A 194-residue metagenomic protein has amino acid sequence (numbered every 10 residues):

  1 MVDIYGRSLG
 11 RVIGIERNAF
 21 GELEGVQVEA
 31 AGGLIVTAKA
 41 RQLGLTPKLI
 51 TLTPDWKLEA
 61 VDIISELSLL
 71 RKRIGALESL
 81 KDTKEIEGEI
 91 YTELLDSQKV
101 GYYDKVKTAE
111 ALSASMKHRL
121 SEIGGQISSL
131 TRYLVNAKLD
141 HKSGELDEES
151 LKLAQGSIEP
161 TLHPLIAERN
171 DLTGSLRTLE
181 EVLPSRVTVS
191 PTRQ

Functional and structural regions predicted by a protein language model:
M1-V187, P191-R193: Peripheral interaction segments used for macromolecular assembly
